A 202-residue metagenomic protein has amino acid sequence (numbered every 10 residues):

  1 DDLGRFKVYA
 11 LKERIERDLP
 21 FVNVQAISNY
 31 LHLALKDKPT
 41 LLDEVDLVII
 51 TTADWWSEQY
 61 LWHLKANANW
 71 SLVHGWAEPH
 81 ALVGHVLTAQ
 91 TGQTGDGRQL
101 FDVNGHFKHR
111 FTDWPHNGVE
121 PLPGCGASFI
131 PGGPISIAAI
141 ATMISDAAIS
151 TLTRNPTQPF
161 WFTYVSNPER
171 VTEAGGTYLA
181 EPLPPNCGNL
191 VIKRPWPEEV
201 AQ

Functional and structural regions predicted by a protein language model:
D1-N23: Glycine-rich phosphate-binding loop and adjoining beta1-alpha1-beta2 segment of Rossmann-like nucleotide-binding folds
R17, L41-D43: A generic short-segment signal for beta-strand/edge and adjacent turn/coil regions
V24-A26, L72: Hydrophobic/aromatic anchor residues within beta-strands of the central parallel beta-sheet of Rossmann-like
A26-S28, I50: Extended hydrophobic secondary-structure segments that form protein cores and membrane-embedded regions
S28-L35: Conserved SAM/SAH-binding loop
K38: Cytosolic ligand/metal-binding cores
D43-L47, T51-Q202: Glycine-rich phosphate/adenylate-binding loop
